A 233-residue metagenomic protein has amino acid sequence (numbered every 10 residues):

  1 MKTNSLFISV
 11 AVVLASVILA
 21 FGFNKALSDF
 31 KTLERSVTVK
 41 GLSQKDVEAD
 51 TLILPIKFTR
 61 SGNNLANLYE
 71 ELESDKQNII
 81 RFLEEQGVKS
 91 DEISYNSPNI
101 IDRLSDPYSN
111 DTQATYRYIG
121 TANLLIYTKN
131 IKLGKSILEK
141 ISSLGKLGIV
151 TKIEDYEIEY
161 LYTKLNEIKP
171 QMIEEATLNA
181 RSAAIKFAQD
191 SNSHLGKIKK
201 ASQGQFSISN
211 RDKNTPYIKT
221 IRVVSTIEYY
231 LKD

Functional and structural regions predicted by a protein language model:
K2-S9, S16-D233: Short, charged, surface-exposed interaction patches
